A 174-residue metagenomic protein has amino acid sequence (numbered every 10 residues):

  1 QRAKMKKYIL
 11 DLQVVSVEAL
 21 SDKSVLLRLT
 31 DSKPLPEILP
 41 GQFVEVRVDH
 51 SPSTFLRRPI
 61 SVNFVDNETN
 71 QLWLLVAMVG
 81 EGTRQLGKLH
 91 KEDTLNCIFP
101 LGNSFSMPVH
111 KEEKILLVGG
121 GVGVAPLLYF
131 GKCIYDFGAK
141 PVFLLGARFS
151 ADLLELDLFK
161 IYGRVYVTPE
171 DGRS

Functional and structural regions predicted by a protein language model:
Q1-K4: Short, Lys/Arg-enriched N-terminal segments with co-localized hydrophobic residues within the first ~10-30 amino acids
K6-D93: Ferredoxin-reductase
E81-S174: FNR/FR-type flavoprotein reductase catalytic core
